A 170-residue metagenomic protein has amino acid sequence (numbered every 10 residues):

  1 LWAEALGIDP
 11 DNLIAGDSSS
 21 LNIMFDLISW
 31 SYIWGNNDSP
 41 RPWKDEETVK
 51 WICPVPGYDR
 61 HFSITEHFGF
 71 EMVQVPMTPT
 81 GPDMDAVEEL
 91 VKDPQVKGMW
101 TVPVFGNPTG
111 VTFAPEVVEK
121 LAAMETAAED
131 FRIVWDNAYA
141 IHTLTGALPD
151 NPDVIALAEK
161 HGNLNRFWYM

Functional and structural regions predicted by a protein language model:
L1-E129, I141-G162: Conserved core of the PLP fold type I
I133-V134: Residue-level marker for buried hydrophobic side chains located in beta-strands that build the well-ordered beta-sheet
N137: Walker B catalytic acidic pair
R166-Y169: Donor nucleotide-activated moiety binding/catalytic core segment of transferases that use nucleotide-activated donors
